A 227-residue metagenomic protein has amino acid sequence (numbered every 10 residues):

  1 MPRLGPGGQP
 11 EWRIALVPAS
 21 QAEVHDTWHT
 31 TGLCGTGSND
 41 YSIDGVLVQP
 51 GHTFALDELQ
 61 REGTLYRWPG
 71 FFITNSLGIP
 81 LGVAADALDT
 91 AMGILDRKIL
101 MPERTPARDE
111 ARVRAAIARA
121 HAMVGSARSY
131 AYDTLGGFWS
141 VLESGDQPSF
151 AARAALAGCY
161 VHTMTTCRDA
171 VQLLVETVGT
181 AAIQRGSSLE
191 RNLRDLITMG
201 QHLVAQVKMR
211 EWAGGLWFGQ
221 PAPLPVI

Functional and structural regions predicted by a protein language model:
M1-V24: A short core secondary-structure module
D26-H29: Short beta-alpha junctions and helix-cap segments that line functional grooves
T31-G125: Glycine-rich beta->alpha junctions and the first turn(s) of the following alpha-helix
G82-A85, A118-G125, A157, V161-R168 (+2 more regions): Generic structural signal for well-ordered, non-transmembrane alpha-helical segments in soluble/cytosolic regions
D89, G93-D96, S129-Y132, G136 (+3 more regions): Charged/polar positions within long, soluble alpha-helices
A107-R114, A118-H121, F150-A157, V161 (+1 more regions): An alpha-helix initiation/capping motif
S126-H162, Q172-I183: C-terminal helix-coil-helix/basic helical segment that borders enzyme active sites and/or dimer interfaces and provides
V178-I227: Glycine-rich phosphate/cofactor-binding loops in nucleotide/flavin-utilizing enzymes
